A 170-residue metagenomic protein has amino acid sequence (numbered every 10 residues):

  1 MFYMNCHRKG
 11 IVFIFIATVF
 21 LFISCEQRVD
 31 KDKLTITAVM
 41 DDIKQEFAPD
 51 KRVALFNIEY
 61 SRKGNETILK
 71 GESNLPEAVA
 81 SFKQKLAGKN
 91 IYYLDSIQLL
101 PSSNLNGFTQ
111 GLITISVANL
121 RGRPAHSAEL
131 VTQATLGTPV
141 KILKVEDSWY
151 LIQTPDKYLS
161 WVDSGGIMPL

Functional and structural regions predicted by a protein language model:
M1-R8: N-terminal secretory signal peptides that target proteins for export/translocation
R8-I16: Sec-dependent signal peptide recognition, specifically the positively charged N-region followed immediately by
L21-S24: C-terminal motif of bacterial Sec signal peptides marking the signal peptidase cleavage site
E26-R28: Bacterial signal peptide processing site
D30-K63, A118: Gly/Ser-centered flexible loop/linker motifs
E66-I68, E72, V79, Q133-S164: SH3/SH3-like beta-barrel superfamily modules
P76, A80-N104, A125, Q153-L170: Boundary regions of SH3-family modules and the immediately adjacent low-complexity/disordered segments in eukaryotic
I113-V140: Beta-loop motif signature
